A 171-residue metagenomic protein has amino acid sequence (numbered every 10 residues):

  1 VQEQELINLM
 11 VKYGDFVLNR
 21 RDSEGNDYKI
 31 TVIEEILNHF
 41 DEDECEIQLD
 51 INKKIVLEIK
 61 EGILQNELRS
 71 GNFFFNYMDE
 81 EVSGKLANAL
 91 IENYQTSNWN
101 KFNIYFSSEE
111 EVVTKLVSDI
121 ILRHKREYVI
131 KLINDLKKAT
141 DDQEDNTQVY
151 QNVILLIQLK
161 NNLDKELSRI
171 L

Functional and structural regions predicted by a protein language model:
V1-E67, N88, Y94-T96, F102 (+1 more regions): Non-catalytic protein-protein interaction segments used by genome-maintenance enzymes to assemble and couple activities
D41, V56-L171: Bacterial replisome coupling helices
